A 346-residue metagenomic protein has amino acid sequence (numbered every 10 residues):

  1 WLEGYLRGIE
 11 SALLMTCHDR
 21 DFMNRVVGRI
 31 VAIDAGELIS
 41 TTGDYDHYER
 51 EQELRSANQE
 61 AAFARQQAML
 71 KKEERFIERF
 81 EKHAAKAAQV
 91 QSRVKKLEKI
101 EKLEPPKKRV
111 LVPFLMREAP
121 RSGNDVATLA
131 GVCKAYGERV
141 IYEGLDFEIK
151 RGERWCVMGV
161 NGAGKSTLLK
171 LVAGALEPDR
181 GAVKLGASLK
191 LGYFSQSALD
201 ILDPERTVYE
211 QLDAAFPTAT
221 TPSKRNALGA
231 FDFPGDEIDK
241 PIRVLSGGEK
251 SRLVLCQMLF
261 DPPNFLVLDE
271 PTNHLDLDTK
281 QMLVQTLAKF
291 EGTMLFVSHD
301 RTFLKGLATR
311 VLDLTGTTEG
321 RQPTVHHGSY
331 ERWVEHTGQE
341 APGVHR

Functional and structural regions predicted by a protein language model:
W1-A61, V110, F114-R346: ABC ATP-binding cassette signature C-motif
Q59-E81, A87-E98, V110-L111, L115 (+1 more regions): ABC ATPase nucleotide-binding domains
E101-K102: Conserved AdoMet
